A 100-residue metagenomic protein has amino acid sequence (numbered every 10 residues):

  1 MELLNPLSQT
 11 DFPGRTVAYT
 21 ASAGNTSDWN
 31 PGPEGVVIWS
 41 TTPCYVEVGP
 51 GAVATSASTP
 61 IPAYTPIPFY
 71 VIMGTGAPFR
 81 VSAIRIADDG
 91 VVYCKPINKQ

Functional and structural regions predicted by a protein language model:
M1-A21, R85-Q100: C-terminal interaction-tip segments
D11-G32, T55: Surface-exposed ligand/attachment interfaces on beta-rich extracellular proteins
A18-T20, N30, W39-T41, I72 (+2 more regions): A structural detector for beta-sheet-dominated domains
T20, S56, P62-P66, G76: Tight coil/turn sites that cap or link beta-strands
S27, I67-M73: Exposed aromatic-hydrophobic patches
P33-V36, I72-G90: Noncatalytic modules at the cell exterior or secretory-pathway interfaces, chiefly beta-strand-rich lectin/adhesion
W39-S58: Short, surface-exposed beta-strand/strand-loop-strand elements in extracellular ectodomains
